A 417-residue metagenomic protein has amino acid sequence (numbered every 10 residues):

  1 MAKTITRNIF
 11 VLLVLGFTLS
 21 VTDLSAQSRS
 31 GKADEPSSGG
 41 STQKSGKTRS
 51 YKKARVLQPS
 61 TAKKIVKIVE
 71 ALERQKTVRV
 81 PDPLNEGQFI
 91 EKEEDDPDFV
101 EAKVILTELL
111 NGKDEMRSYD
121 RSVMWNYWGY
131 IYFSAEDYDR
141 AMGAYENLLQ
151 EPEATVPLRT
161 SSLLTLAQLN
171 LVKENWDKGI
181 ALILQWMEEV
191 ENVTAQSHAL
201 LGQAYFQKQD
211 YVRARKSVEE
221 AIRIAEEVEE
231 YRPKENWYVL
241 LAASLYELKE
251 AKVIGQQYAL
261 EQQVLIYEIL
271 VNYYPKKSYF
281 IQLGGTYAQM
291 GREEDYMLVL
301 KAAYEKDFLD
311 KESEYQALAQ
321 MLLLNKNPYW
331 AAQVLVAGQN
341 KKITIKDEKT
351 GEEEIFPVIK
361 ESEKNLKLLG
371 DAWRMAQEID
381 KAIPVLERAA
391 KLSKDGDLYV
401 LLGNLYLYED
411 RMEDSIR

Functional and structural regions predicted by a protein language model:
L24-E146, T155-S161, Y231-P233, Q257 (+1 more regions): N-terminal leader/linker segments that initiate helical-solenoid repeat arrays
Y51-R55, L110-R117, L149-V156, L184-N192 (+6 more regions): Solenoid-like repeat scaffolds
P59-K64, S118-W125, T155-T165, V190-L200 (+6 more regions): Generic helix N-cap/helix-start motif at coil->alpha-helix transitions
D96, A135, K173, K208 (+6 more regions): Structural motif corresponding to the intra-repeat A-B loop/turn of tetratricopeptide repeats
F99, Y138, W176, Y211 (+5 more regions): TPR-repeat structural position
